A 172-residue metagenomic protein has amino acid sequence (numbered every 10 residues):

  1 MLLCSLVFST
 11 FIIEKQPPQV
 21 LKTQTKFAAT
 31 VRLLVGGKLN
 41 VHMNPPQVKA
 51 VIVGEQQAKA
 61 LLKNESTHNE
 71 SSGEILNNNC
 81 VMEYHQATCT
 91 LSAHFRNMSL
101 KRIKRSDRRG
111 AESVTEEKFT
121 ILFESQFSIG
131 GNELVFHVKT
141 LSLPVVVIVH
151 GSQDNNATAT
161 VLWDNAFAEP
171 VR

Functional and structural regions predicted by a protein language model:
M1-R172: Ser/Thr/Pro- and often Gln-rich low-complexity regulatory segments of eukaryotic transcriptional regulators
